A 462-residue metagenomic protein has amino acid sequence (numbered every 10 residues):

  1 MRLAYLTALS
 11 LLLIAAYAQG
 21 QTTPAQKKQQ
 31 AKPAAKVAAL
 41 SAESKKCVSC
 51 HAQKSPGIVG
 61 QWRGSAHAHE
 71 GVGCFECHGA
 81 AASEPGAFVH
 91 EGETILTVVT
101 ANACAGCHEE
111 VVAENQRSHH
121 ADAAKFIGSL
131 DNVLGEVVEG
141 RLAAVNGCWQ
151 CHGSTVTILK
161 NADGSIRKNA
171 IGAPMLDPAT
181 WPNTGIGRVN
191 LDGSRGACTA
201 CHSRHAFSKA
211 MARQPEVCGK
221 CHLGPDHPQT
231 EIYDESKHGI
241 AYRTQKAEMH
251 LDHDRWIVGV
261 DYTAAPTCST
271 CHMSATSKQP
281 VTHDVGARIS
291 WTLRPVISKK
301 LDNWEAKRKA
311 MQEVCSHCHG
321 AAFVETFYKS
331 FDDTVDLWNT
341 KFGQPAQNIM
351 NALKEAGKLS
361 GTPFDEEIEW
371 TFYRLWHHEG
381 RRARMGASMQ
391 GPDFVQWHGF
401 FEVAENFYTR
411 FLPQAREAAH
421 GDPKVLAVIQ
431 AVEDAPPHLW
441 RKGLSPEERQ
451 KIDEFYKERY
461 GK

Functional and structural regions predicted by a protein language model:
M1-T7: Bacterial N-terminal signal peptides that target proteins for export
T7-A15: Bacterial N-terminal signal peptides
A18-K462: Short sequence/structural segments immediately N-terminal
